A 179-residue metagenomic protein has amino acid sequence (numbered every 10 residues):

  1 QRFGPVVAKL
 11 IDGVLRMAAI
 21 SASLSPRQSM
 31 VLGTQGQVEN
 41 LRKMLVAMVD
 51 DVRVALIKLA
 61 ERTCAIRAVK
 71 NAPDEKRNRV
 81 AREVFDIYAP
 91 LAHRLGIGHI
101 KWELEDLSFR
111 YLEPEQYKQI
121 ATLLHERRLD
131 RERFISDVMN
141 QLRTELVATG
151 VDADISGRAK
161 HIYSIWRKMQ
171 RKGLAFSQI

Functional and structural regions predicted by a protein language model:
Q1-I179: Active-site helical microenvironments for divalent-metal-assisted chemistry
